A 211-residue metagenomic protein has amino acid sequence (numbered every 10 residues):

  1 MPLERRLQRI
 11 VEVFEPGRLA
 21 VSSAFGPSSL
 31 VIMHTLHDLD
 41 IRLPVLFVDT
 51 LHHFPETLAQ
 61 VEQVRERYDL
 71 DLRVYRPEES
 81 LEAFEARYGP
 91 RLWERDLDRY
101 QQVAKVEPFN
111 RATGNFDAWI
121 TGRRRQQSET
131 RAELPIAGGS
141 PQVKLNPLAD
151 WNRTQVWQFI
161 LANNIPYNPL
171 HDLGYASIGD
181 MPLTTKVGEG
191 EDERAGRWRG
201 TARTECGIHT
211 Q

Functional and structural regions predicted by a protein language model:
M1-Q211: Nucleotide-activated chemistry modules centered on ATP-dependent adenylation/adenylyltransferase
